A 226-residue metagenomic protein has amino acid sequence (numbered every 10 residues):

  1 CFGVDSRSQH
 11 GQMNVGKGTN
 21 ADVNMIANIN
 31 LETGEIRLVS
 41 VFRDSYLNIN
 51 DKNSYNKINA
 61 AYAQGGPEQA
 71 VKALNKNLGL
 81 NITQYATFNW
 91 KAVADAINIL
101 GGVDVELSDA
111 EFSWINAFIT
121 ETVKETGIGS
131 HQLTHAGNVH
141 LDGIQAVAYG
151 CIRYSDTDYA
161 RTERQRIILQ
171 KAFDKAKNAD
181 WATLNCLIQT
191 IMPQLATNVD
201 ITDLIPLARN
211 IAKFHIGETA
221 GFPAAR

Functional and structural regions predicted by a protein language model:
C1-R226: Non-catalytic, solvent-exposed segments at the cell envelope interface
